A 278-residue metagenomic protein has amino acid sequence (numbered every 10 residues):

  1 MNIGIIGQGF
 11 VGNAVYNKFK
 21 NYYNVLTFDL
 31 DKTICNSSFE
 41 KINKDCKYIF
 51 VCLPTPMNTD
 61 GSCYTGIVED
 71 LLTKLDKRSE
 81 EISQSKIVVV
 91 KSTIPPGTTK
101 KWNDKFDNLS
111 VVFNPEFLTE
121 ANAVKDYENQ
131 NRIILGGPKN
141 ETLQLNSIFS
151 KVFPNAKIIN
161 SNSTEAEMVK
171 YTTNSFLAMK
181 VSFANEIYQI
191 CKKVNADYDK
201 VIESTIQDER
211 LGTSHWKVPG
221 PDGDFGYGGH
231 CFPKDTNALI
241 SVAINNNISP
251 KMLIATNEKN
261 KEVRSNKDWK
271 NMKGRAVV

Functional and structural regions predicted by a protein language model:
M1-K44, Y48: NAD(P)+-binding Rossmann beta1-loop-alpha1 motif at the extreme N-terminus of oxidoreductases
Y48, P56-N122: Rossmann-like NAD(P)(H) cofactor-binding subdomain of soluble oxidoreductases
Y48-C52, I134: Structural motif
K101-N114, T119-S214, V242-S249, A255: Internal alpha-helical scaffold of NAD(P)-dependent oxidoreductase catalytic cores
N195-V278: NAD(P)-dependent Rossmann-like dehydrogenase/reductase catalytic/cofactor-binding core
